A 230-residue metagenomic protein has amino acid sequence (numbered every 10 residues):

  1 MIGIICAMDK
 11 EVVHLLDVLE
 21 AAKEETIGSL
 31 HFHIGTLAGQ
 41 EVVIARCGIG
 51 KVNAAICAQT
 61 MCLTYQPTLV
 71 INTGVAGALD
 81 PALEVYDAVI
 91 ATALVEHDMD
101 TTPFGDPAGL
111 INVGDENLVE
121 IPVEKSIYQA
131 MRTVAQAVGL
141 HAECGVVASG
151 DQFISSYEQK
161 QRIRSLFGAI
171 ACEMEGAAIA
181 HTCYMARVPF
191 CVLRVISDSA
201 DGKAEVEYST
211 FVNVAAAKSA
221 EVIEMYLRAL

Functional and structural regions predicted by a protein language model:
M1-G3: Extreme N-terminal starter segment of soluble prokaryotic enzymes
I5-M8: Gly/serine-rich nucleotide phosphate-binding loop at the start of the catalytic core of nucleotide/ADP-ribose-handling
E11, L19-K23, H141: Intrinsically disordered, low-complexity segments enriched in polar/charged residues with Gly/Pro, especially when
E11-L15, N53: Short N-terminal binding/cap micro-motifs at the start of the first secondary-structure element
H14-E20, T36-Q40: A short, Lys/Arg-enriched amphipathic alpha-helix followed by its capping loop at the start of a domain
E25-L230: Glycine-rich phosphate- or other oxyanion-binding loops that anchor nucleotides, phosphorylated ligands
